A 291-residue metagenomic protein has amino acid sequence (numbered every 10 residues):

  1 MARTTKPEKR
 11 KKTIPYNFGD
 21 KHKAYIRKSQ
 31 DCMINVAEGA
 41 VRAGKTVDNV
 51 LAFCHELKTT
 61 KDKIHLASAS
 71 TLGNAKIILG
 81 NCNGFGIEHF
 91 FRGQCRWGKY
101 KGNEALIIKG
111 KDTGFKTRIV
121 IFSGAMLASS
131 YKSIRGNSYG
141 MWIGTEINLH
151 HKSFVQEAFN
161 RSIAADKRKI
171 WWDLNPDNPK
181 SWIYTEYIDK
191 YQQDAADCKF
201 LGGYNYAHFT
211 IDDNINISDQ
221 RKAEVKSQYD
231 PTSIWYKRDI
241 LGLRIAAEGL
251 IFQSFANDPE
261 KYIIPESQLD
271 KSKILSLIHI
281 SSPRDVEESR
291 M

Functional and structural regions predicted by a protein language model:
M1-M33: Pre-P-loop entry segment of helicase/translocase ATPase cores
I34-G98: Conserved P-loop
I34-V36, I64-L66, I119-V120, M141 (+1 more regions): Residue-level preference for the first positions of well-ordered beta-strands
N81-S138: Inter-Walker segment of RecA-like/P-loop motor cores
M141, L149-Y229: ASCE P-loop NTPase helicase motor core
I215-S276: ATPase catalytic-site recognition across NTP-hydrolyzing enzymes
I278-D285: Conserved small/polar residues in nucleotide/adenosyl-binding loops
